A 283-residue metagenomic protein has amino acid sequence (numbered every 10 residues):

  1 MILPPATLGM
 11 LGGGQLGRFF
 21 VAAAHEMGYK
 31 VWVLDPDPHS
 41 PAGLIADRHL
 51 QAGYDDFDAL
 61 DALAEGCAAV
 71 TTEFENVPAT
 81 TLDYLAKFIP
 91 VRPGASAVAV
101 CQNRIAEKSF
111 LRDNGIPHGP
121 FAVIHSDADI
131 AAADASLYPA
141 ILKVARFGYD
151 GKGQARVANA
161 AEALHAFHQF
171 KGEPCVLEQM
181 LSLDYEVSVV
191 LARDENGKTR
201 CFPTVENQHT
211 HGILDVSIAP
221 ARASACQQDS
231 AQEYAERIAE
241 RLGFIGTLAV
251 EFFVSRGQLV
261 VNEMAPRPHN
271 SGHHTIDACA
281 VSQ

Functional and structural regions predicted by a protein language model:
M1-Q102, A106, A128: ATP-binding N-terminal substructure of ATP-dependent carboxylate-amine bond-forming enzymes
Y29, I116, F244: Short glycine/serine/threonine/alanine-rich loop segments
V31, V91, C201, V260-V261: Hydrophobic/aromatic residues located in beta-strands of well-ordered beta-sheets within soluble catalytic
D37, H49, E75, A145 (+5 more regions): Anionic group-transfer/hydrolysis microenvironments
V100-S188, A192-R241: Active-site nucleotide/adenylate-binding loops and adjacent lid/helix of ATP-dependent enzymes
G243-H273: Conserved metal-phosphate-binding beta-hairpin within the catalytic cores of diverse ATP-dependent phosphoryl-transfer
H269-Q283: ATP-dependent carboxylate-activation loops
